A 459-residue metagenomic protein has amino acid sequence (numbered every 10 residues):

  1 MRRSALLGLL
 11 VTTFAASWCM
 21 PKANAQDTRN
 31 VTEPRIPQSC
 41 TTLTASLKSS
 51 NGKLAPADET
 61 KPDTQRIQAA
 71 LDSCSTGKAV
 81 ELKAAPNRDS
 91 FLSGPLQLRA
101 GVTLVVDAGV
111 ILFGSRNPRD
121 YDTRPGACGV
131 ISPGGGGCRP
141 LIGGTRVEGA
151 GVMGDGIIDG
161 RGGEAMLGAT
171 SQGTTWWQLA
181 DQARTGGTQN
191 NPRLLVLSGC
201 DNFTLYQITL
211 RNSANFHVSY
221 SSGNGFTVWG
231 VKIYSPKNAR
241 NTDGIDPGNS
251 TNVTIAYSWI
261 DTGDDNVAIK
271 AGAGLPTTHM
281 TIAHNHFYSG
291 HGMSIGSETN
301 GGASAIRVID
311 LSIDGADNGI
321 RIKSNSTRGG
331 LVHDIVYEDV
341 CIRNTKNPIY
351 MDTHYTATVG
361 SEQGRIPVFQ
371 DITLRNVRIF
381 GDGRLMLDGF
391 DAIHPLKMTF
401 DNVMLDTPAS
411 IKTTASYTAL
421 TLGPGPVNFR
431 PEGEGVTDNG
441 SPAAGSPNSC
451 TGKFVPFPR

Functional and structural regions predicted by a protein language model:
R2-Y206, N215, W229-K237, T399-D401 (+1 more regions): Extracellular "leader-to-stem" segments immediately downstream of a signal peptide or signal-anchor in secreted/lumenal
A23, R88-S93, R99, G263 (+7 more regions): Flexible loop/turn segments at secondary-structure boundaries
I67-S73, S90-A100, L205-Q207, F216-S222 (+7 more regions): Short, T/G/N/S-enriched strand-turn elements that build extracellular solenoid repeat scaffolds
K78, L92-S93, S115-N117, R161-A165 (+12 more regions): Short glycine/acidic-rich loop motifs that flank beta-strands on beta-rich extracellular proteins
P86, S222-N224, K232, T251 (+5 more regions): Active-site-proximal loop/turn and secondary-structure-junction residues that shape catalytic pockets, frequently
A108-G109, E148-I157, D201-R211, N224-P236 (+7 more regions): Right-handed parallel beta-helix
T299, G319-R459: Extracellular beta-rich repeat passengers
